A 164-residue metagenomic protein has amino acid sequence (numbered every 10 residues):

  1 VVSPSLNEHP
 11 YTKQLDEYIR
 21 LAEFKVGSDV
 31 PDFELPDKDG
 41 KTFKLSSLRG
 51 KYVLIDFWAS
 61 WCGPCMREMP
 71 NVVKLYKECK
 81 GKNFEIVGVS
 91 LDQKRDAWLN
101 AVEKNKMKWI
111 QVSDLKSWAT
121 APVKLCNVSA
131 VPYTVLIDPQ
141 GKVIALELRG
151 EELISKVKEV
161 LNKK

Functional and structural regions predicted by a protein language model:
V1-P36, K41, S46-K51, K77 (+2 more regions): N-proximal helix/coil linker or "cap" segments that precede and/or mark the start of modular domains
R49-G50, F57-K74: Conserved redox-active cysteine motifs that mediate thiol-disulfide chemistry, especially di-cysteine Cys-X(1-2)-Cys
R49-K51, G81, M107, V128: Active-site acidic short loop of glycosyltransferases
Y52-V53, P132: Alpha/beta-hydrolase fold active-site loops
D56, I86-S90, V112: Short beta-strand segments
R67-N105, S117-K124, S155: Structural microenvironment flanking redox-active thiols in thiol-disulfide oxidoreductases
N105-M107, D114-N162: Thiol/disulfide oxidoreductase modules built on the thioredoxin-like
